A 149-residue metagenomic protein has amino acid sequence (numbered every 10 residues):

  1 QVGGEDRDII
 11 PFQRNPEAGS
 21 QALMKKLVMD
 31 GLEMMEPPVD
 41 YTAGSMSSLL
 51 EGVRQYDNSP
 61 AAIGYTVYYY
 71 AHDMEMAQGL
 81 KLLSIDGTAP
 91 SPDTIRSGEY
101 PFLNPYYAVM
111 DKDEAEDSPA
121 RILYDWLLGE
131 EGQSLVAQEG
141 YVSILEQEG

Functional and structural regions predicted by a protein language model:
Q1-G149: Exported/periplasmic ABC-transporter solute-binding proteins
